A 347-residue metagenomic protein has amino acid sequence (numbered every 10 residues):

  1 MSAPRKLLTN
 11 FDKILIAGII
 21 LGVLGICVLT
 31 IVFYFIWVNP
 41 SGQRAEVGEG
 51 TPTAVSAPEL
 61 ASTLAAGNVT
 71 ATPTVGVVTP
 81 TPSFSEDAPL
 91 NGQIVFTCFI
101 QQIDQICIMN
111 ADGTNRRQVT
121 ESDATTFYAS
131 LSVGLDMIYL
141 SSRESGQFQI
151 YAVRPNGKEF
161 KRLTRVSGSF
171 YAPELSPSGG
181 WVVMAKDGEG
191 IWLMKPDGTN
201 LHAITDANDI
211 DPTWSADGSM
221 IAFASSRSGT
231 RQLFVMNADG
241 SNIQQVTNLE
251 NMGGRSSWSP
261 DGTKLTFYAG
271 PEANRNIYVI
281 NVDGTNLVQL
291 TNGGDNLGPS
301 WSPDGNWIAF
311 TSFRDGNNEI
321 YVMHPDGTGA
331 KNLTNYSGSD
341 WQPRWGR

Functional and structural regions predicted by a protein language model:
M1-F11: N-terminal Lys/Arg-rich, disordered targeting/topogenic segments
D12-R347: Sequence signature of WD/YWTD-type beta-propeller architectures
